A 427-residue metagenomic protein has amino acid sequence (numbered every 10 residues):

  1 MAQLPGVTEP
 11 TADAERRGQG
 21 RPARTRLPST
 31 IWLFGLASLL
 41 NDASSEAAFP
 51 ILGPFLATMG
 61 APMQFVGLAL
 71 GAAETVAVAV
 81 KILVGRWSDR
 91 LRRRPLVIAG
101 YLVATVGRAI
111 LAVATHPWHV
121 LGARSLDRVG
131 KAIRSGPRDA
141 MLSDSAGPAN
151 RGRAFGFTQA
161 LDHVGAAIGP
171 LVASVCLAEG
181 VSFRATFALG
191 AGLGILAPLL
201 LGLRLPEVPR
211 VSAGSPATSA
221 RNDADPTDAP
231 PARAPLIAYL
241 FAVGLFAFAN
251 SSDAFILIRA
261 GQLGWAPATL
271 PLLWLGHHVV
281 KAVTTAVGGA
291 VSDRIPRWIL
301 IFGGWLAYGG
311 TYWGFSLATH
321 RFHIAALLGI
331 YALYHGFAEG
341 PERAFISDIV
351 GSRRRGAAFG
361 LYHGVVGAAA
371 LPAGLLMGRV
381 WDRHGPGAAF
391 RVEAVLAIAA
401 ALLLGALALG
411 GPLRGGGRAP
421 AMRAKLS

Functional and structural regions predicted by a protein language model:
A23-E74, L236-L273: Helix-loop boundary and gating motifs at the non-cytosolic
P54-T58, I168-F187, P372-A388: Transmembrane alpha-helix termini and helix-breaking/packing motifs in multi-pass membrane transporters
L68-G85, L272-V287: Central cavity-lining transmembrane alpha-helices of secondary-active solute carriers, predominantly the Major
V80-R92, L177, T284-P296, W381-D382: Helix-to-loop junctions at the C-terminal end of transmembrane segments in multipass secondary transporters
P95-I110, A191, I299-G314, A394: Structural signature of the two symmetry-related core transmembrane helices
A112-R124, S316-L327: Helix-loop junctions at membrane interfaces in 12-TM secondary transporters
A123-V164, F345: Cytoplasmic helix-loop-helix junction between adjacent transmembrane helices in 12-TM secondary transporters
G192-G214, L403-A408: C-terminal membrane-cytosol helix-exit motif in multi-pass small-molecule transporters
